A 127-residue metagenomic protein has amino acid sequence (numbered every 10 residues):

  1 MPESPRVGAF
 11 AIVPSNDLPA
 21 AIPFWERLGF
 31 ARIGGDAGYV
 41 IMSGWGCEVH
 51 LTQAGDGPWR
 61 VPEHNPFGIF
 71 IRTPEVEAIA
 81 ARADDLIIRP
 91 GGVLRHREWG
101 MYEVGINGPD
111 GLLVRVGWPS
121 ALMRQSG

Functional and structural regions predicted by a protein language model:
M1-F10, I22, L28-P74, A78-N107 (+1 more regions): Vicinal oxygen chelate
I12-P14: A conserved hydrophobic helix/loop-capping motif in glycosyltransferases and polysaccharide synthases
P109-V114: Short, glycine-anchored, charge-dense loop/turn motifs used at functional sites
